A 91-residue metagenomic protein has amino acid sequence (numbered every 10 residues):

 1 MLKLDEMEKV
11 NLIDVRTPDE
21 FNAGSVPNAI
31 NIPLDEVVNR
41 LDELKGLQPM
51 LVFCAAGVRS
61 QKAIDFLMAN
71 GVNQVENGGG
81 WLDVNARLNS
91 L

Functional and structural regions predicted by a protein language model:
L2-N11, V15-P49, V58-L91: Rhodanese-like catalytic fold shared by cysteine-dependent sulfurtransferases and DSP/PTP-type phosphatases
F53: Short, surface-exposed ligand- or partner-binding patches at beta-edge/loop junctions that are enriched in aromatics
